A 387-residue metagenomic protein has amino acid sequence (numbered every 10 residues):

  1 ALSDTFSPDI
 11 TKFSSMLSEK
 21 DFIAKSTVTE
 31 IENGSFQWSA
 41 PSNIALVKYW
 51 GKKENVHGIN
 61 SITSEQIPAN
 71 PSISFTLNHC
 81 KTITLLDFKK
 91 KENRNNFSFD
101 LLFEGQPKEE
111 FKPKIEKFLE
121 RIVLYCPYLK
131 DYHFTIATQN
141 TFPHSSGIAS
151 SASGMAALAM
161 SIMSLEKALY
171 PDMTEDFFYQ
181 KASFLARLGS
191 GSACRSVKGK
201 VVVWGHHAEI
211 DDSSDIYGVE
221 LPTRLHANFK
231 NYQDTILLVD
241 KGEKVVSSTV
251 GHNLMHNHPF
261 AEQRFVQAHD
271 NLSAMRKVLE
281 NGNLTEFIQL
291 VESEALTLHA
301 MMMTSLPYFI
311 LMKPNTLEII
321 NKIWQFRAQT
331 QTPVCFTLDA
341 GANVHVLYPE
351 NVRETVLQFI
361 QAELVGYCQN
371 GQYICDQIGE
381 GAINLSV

Functional and structural regions predicted by a protein language model:
L2, F6-S146, M160-D176, F359 (+1 more regions): ATP-binding N-lobe of GHMP and related small-molecule kinases
T27-E30, S35-W38, S74-L77, C194-S196 (+3 more regions): A general structural signal for short secondary-structure junctions and capping/turn motifs
S61, T174-A328, T332, L347 (+3 more regions): ATP-dependent small-molecule kinase catalytic core of the GHMP/sugar-kinase superfamily and closely related
P68, L77-H79, V197-G199, K230-Y232 (+1 more regions): Short, solvent-exposed loop/turn segments at the edges of secondary structure
T84, F287, D339: Residue-level signal for inorganic ion chemistry
F88-N93, T332-L338: Short, flexible, solvent-exposed loop/turn segments with mixed acidic/basic and small polar residues
H133, T337-A342: Short Gly/Ser/Thr- and Asp/Glu-enriched loop/turn motifs at secondary-structure junctions
I136-T138, H144-S196, K200-V203: Long, hydrophobic, well-ordered secondary-structure blocks that form the structural core and pocket-lining surfaces
